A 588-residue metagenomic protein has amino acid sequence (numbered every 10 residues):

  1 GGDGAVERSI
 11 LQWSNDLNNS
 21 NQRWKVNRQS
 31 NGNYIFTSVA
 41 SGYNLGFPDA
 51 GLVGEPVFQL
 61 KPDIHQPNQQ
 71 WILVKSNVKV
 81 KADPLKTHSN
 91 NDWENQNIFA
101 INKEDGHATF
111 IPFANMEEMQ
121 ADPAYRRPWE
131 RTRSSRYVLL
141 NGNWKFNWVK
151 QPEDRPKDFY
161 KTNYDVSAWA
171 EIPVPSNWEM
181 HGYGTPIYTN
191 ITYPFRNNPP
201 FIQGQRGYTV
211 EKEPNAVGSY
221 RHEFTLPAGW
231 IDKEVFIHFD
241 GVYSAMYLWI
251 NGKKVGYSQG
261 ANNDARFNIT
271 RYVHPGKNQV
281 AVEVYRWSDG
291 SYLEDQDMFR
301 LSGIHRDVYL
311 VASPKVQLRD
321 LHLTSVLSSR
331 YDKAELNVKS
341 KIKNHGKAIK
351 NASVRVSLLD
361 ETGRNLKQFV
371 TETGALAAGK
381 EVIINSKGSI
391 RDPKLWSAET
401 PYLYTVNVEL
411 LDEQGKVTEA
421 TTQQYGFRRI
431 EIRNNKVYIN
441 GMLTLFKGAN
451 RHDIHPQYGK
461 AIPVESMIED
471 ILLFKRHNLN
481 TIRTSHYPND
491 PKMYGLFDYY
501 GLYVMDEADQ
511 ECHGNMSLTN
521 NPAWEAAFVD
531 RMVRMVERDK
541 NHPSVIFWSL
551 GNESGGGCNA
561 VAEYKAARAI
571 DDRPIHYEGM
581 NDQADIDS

Functional and structural regions predicted by a protein language model:
G1-V80: Lectin-like carbohydrate-binding module/patch detector with strong preference for beta-trefoil
V80-H238, Y292-Q296, L301-I304: Extended carbohydrate-recognition surfaces in non-catalytic/accessory domains of CAZymes and lectin-like proteins
E130-R131, K145-V149, R155, H181 (+5 more regions): Accessory beta-strand-rich segments of carbohydrate-active enzymes
V217, P275-G276, K333, A377-E381: Solvent-exposed, conformationally flexible loop/turn segments
W230-E234, V273-K277, I349, I390-L403: Short glycine/proline/serine/threonine-rich loop/turn segments at secondary-structure transition edges
L248-I250, K333-G374, V382-I384: Beta-strand-rich binding/interaction modules
H322, E409-F474: N-terminal carbohydrate-binding accessory modules
I471-F474, T481-S588: Substrate-binding/catalytic cleft of secreted carbohydrate-active enzymes, primarily glycoside hydrolases
